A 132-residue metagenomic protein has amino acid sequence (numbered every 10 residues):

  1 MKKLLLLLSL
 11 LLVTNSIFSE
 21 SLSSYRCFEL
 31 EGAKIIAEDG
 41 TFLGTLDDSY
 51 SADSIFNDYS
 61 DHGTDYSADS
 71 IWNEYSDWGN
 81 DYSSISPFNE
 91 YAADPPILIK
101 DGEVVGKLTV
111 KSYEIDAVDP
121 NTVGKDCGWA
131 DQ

Functional and structural regions predicted by a protein language model:
M1-L4: Positively charged n-region of N-terminal signal peptides that target proteins for export
L10-L11: Short, linear, compositionally biased motifs with a strong N-terminal bias
E20-Q132: Repetitive, compositionally biased segments used for assembly/scaffolding
